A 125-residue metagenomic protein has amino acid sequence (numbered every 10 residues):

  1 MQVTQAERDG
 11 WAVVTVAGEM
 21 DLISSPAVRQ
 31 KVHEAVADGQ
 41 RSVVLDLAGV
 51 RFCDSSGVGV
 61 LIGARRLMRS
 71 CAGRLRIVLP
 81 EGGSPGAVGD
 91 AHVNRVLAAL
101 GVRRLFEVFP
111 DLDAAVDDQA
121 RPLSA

Functional and structural regions predicted by a protein language model:
M1-R51, G63-A125: STAS-like cytosolic regulatory interaction modules
